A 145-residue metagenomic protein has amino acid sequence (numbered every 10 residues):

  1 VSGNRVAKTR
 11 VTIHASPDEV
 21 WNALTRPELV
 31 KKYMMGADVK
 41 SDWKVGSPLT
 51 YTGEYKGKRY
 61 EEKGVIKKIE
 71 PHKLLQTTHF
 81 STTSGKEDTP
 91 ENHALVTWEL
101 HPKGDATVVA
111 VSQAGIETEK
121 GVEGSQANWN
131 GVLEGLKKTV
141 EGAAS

Functional and structural regions predicted by a protein language model:
V1-K40: Hydrophobic ligand-binding cavity/cleft-lining segments
V1-N4, T52, K56: Extracellular beta-rich ligand/substrate-recognition surface
V20-W21, V30, L49-Y51, I66 (+4 more regions): Hydrophobic pocket/interface hotspot
W21-L24, W43, H79-S81, S125 (+1 more regions): Tryptophan-centric aromatic hotspots in well-structured domains and transmembrane helices
T25-R26, P71, E141-G142: Residues at helix-coil transition
V39-D42, Y55-G104, V108, A114: Hydrophobic-ligand binding "helix-grip"
V108, A114-S145: A conserved amphipathic terminal alpha-helix motif
